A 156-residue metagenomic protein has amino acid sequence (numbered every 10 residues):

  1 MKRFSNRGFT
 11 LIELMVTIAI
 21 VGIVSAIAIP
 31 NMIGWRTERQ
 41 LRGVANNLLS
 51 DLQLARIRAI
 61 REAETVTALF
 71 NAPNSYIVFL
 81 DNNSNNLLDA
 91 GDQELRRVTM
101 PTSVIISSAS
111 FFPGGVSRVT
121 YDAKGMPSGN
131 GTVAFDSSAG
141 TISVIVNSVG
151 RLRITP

Functional and structural regions predicted by a protein language model:
K2-S5, M15, I23, I27-R42 (+4 more regions): N-terminal helix-rich module
